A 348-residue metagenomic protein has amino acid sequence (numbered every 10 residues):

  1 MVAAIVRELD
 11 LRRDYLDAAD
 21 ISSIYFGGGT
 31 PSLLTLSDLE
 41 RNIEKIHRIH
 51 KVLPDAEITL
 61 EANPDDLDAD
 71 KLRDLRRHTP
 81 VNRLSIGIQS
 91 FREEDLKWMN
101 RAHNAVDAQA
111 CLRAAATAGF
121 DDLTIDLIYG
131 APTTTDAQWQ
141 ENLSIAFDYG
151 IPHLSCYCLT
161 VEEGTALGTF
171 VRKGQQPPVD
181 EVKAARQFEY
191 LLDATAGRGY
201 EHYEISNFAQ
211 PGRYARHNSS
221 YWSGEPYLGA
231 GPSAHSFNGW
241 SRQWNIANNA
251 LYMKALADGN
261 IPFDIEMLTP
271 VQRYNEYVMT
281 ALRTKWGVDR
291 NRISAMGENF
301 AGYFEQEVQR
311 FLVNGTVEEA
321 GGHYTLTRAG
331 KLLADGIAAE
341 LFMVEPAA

Functional and structural regions predicted by a protein language model:
M1-Y15, A19-E298, P346-A348: C-terminal scaffold of the Radical SAM
S223, V313, R328: Short, ordered coil/turn segments that flank beta-strands lining enzyme active or ligand-binding pockets
R290-N291, G302-F304, E319: Extended hydrophobic-aromatic, low-complexity segments
G297-L312: Short amphipathic alpha-helical interaction segments
L312-G322: A short, conserved structural fragment
H323-T327: Minor-groove-contacting beta-hairpin "wing" of winged helix-turn-helix DNA-binding domains
A329-A348: Short, amphipathic alpha-helical interaction segments positioned at domain boundaries
